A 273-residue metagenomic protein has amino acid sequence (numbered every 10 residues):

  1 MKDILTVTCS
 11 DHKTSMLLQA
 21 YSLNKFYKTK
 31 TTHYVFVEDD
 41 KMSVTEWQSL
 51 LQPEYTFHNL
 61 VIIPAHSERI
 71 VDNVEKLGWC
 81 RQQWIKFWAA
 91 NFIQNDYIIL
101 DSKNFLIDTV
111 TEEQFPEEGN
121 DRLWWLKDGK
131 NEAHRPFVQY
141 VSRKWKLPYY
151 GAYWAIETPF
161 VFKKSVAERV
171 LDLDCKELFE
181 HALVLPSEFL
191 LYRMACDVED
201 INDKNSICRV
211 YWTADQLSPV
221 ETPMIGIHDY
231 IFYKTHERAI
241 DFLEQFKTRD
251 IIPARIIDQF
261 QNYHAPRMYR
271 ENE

Functional and structural regions predicted by a protein language model:
K2-D3, N24-V35, L60: Short loop->beta transition adjacent to catalytic acidic/histidine clusters or analogous donor-positioning motifs
K2-H12: A conserved hydrophobic helix/loop-capping motif in glycosyltransferases and polysaccharide synthases
H12-K25: Short, well-formed alpha-helical segments that are part of the catalytic scaffolds of diverse glycosyltransferases
K30-M42, P64-A65: Short beta-strand/loop segment that forms part of the nucleotide-sugar
S43-F92: Active-site-proximal specificity loops/subdomain of glycosyltransferases
Q94-F105: Short beta-strand-to-loop acidic/aromatic patch adjacent to the donor-nucleotide binding site
F105-Q139: Conserved donor-nucleotide/metal-binding helix-loop-beta segment in metal-dependent transferases, i.e., the alpha-helix
L147-Y230: Catalytic core and acceptor-binding pocket of nucleotide-sugar-dependent glycosyltransferases
